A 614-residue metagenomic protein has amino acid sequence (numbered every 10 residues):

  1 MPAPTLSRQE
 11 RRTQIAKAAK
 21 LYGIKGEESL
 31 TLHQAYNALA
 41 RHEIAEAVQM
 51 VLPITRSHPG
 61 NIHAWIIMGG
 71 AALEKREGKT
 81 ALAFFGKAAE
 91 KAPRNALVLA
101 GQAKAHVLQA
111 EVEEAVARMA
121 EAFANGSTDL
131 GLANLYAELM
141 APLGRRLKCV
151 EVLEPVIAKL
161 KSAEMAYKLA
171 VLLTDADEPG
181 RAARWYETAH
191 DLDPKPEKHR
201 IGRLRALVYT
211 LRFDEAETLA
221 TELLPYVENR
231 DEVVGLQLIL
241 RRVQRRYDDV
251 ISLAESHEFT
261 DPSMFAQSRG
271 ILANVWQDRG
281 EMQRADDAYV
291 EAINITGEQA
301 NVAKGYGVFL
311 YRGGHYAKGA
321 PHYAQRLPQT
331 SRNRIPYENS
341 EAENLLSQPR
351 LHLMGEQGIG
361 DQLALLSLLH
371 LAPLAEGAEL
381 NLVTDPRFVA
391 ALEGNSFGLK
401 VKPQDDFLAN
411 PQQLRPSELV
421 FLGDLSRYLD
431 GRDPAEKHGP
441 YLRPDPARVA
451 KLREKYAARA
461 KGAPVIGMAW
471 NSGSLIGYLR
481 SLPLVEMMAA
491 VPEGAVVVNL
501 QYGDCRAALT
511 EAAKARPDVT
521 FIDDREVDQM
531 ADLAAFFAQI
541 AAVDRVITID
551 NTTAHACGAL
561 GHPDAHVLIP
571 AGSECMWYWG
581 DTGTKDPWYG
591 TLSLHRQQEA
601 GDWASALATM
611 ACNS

Functional and structural regions predicted by a protein language model:
M1-R545, D550-S614: Alpha-helical solenoid repeat scaffolds of the TPR/TPR-like class and their adjacent stem/linker regions that mediate
